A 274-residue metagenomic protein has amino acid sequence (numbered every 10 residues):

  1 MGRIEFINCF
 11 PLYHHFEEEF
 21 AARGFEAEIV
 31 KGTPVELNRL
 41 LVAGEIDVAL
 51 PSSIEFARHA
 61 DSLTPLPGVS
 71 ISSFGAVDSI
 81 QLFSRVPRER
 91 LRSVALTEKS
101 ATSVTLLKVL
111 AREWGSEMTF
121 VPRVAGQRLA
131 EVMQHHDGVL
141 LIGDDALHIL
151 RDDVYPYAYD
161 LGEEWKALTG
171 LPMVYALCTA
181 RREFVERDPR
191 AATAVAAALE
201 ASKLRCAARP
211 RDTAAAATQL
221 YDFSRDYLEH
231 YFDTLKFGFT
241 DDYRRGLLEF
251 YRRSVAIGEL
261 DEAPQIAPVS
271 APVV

Functional and structural regions predicted by a protein language model:
E5-G32: Short, polar/charged alpha-helical segment
I7-N8, T33-V35, G44-A57, S62 (+4 more regions): Beta->alpha turn/N-cap motifs
H15, S79-R88, S93, M173-R190: A bilobed periplasmic-binding-protein/Venus flytrap-type ligand-binding module shared by bacterial periplasmic
E28-R39, E117-H136, V273: Short helix-initiation/N-cap motifs at beta->coil->alpha
V69-R128, A158-K166: A conserved helix-loop-strand patch within extracytoplasmic ligand-binding domains of the periplasmic binding
S72-I80, D153-F184, Y227, Y231 (+1 more regions): Periplasmic-binding protein-like
V124-A216: Pocket-lining segment of extracytoplasmic ligand-binding domains
E186-R253: Secondary-structure end/capping motifs
